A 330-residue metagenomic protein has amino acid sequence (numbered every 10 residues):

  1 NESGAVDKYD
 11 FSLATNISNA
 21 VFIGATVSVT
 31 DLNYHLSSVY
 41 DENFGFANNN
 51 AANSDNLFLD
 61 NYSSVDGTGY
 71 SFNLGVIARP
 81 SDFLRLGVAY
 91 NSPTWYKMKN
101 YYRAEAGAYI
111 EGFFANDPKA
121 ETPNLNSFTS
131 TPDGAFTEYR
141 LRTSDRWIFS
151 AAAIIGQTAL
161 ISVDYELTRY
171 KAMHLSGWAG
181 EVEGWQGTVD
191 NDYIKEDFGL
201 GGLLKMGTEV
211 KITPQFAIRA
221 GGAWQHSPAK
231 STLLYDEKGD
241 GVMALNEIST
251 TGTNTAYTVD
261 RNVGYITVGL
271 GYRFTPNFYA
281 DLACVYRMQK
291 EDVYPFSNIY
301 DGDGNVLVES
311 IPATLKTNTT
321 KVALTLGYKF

Functional and structural regions predicted by a protein language model:
N1-F330: Outer-membrane beta-barrel porins/channels
